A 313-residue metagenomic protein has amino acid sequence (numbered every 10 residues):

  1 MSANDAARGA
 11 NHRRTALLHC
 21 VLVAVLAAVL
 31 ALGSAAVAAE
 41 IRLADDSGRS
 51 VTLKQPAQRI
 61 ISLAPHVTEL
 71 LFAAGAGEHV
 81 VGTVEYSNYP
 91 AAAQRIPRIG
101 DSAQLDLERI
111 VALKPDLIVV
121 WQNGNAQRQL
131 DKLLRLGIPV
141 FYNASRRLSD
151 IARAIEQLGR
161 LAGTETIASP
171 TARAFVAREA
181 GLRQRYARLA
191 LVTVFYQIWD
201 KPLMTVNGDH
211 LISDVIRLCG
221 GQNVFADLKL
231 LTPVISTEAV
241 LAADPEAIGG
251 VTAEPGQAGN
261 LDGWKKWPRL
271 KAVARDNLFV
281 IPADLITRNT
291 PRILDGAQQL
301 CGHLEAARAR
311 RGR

Functional and structural regions predicted by a protein language model:
M1-A16: N-terminal secretory signal peptides that target proteins for export/translocation
H19-G33: Bacterial N-terminal signal peptides
S34-A38: Sec/Tat signal peptide C-region and signal peptidase I cleavage site
L43, R49-S50, D116-L117, W121 (+3 more regions): Extracytoplasmic substrate-binding proteins
A44-G48, I99-E108, G124, L228-T237: Short helix-initiation/N-cap motifs at beta->coil->alpha
Q58-L113, L117-N123, V224, T252: A short, structured surface patch at a secondary-structure boundary
V84, D209-T232, G250-T252, F279-V280: His/Asp/Glu-enriched short active-site or ligand-binding loop at hydrolase and phosphoryl-transfer sites
L107-K114, L136, I235-D244: Short helices/loops that flank or line small-molecule/ion binding pockets
